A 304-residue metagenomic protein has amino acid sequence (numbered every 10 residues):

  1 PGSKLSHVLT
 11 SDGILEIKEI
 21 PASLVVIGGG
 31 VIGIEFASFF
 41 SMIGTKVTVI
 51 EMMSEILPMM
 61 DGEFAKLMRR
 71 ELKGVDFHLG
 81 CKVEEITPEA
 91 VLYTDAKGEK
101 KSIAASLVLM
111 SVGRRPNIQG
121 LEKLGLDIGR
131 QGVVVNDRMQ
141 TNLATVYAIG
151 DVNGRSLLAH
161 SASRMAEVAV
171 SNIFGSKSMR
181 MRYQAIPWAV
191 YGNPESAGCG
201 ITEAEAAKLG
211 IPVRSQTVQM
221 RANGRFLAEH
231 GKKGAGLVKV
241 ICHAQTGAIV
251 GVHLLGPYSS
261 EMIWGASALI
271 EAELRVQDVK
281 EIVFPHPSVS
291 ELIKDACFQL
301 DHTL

Functional and structural regions predicted by a protein language model:
K4-P21, S102-G175: FAD-site-proximal beta/loop scaffold in flavoenzymes
H7, K46, D76-H78, S102 (+2 more regions): Conserved beta-strand segments of alpha/beta enzyme cores
V8, G28, V47, L72 (+5 more regions): Residue-level signature of catalytic and energy-coupling elements of molecular machines, predominantly ATP/GTP-dependent
T10-D12, L79-C81, T87-P88, R130 (+1 more regions): Short loop/edge segments at beta-strand edges and connector loops that shape dinucleotide/nucleotide cofactor-binding
L15-E16, P21-V25, V31-Y93, E99 (+3 more regions): Rossmann-like dinucleotide-binding cores of NAD(P)H-dependent redox enzymes
E35, N117-G120, S156, G224-F226 (+1 more regions): Glycine/Thr-rich phosphate-binding loops of Rossmann-like dinucleotide-binding domains
Y93-G98, D137, A244: Short acidic, glycine-rich loop/turn motifs
F174, Y191-L304: Flexible, glycine-rich terminal cap/loop adjacent to redox cofactors in electron-transfer oxidoreductases
